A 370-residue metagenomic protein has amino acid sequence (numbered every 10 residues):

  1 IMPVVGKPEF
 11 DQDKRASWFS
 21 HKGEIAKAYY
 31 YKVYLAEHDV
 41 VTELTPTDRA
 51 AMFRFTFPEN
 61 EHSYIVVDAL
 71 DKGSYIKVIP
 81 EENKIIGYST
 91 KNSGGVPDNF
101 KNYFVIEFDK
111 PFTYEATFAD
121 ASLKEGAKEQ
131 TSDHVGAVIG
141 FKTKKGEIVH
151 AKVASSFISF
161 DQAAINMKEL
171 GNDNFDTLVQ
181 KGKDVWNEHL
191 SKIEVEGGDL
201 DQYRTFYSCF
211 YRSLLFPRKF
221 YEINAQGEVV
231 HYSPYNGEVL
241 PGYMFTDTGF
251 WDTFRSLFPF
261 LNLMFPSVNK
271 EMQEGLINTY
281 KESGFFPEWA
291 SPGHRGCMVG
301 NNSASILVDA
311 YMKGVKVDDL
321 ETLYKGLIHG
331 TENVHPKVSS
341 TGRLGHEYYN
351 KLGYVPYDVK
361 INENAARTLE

Functional and structural regions predicted by a protein language model:
I1-F245: Beta-sandwich/jelly-roll carbohydrate-recognition scaffolds of carbohydrate-active enzymes
E24-A26, P46-D48, P97-N99, S132 (+10 more regions): Active-site-proximal structural scaffolding
A28-Y29, A50, G227-H231, R255-N262 (+2 more regions): Glycine-rich phosphate-binding loop of nucleotide-binding enzymes
R54, S63-Y64, S208-E222, T246-N269 (+2 more regions): Alpha-helical support elements that line or immediately flank enzyme active sites and cofactor-binding pockets
V66-A69, E271-N278, A290, E321-G326: Beta-strand segments within the central parallel beta-sheet cores of soluble alpha/beta enzyme folds
N172-V179, V195-L200, T246, P259-N262 (+3 more regions): Hydrophobic alpha-helical scaffolding
Y203-R218, E222, G293-H294, M298 (+3 more regions): Active-site acid/base region of carbohydrate-active enzymes
C209, L276-S283: Primarily short, surface-exposed interaction patches in extracytoplasmic proteins
